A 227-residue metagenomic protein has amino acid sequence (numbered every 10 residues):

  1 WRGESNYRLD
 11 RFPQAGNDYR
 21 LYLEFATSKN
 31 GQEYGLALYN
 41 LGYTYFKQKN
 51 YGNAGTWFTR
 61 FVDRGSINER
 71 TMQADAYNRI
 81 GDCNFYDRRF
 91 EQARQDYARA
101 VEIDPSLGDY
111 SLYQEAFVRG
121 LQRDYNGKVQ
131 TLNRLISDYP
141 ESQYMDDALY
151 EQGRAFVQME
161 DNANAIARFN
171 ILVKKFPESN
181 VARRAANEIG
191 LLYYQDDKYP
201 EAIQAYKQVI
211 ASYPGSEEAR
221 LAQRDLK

Functional and structural regions predicted by a protein language model:
W1-K227: Acidic, polar-rich low-complexity tracts and alpha-helical solenoid repeat scaffolds
